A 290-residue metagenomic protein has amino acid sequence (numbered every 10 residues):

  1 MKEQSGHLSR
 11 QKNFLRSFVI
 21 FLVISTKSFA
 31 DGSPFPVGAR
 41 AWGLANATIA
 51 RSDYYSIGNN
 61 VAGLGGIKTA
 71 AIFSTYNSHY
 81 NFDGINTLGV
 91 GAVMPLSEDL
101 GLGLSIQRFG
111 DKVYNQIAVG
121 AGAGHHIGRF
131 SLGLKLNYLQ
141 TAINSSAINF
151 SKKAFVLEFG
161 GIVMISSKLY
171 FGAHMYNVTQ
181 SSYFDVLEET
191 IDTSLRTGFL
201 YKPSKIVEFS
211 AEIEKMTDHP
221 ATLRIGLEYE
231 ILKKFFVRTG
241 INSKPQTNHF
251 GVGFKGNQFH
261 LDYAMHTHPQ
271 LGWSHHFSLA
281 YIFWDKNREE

Functional and structural regions predicted by a protein language model:
M1-G38, W284-E290: Cleavable N-terminal export/targeting peptides
D31-E290: Subset of outer-membrane beta-barrel
